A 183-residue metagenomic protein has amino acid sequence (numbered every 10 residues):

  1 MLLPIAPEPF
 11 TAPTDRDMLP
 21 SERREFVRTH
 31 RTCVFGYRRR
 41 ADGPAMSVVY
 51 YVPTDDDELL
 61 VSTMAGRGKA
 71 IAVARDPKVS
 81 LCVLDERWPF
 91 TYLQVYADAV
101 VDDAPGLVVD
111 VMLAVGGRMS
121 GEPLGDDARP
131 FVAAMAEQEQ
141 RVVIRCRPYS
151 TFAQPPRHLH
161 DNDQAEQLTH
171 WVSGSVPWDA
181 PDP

Functional and structural regions predicted by a protein language model:
M1-M18, T91-P183: Charged, gly/pro-rich active-site loop segments
R16-R28: Mobile-element integrase/transposase regions, centering on the N-terminal DNA-binding/Zn-coordinating module
L19-E22, M46-V48, G66-G68, P130-V132: A generic local structural motif
R23, K69-A72, V108-V111: Amphipathic alpha-helical interface surfaces
V27-R28, A74-R75, A136-E137: Alpha-helix boundary recognition
H30-A65, V73, V79-L84, Y92-V95: Short beta-strand segments
M64-R67, D76-S80, G121-V132: Short acidic (Asp/Glu) patches
R67-K69, W88, H160-D161: Short, surface-exposed beta-strand-loop junctions and turns on beta-sheet-rich folds
